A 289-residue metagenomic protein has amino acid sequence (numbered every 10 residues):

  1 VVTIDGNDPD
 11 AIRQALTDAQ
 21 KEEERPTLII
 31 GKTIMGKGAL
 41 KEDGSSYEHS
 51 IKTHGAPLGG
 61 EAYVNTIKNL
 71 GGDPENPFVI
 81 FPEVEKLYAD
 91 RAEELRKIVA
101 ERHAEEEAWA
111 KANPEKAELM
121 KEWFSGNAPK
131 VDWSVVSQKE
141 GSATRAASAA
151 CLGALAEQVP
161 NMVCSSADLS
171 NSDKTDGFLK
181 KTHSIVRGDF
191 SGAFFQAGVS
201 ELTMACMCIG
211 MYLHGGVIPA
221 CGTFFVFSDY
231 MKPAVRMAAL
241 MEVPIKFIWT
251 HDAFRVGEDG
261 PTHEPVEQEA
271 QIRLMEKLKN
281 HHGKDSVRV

Functional and structural regions predicted by a protein language model:
V1-A89, G260, Q268, L274-V289: Glycine-rich ThDP/TPP pyrophosphate-binding loop and its adjacent helix/strand module within ThDP-dependent enzymes
T3, E85-K86, R91-V289: Thiamine diphosphate
